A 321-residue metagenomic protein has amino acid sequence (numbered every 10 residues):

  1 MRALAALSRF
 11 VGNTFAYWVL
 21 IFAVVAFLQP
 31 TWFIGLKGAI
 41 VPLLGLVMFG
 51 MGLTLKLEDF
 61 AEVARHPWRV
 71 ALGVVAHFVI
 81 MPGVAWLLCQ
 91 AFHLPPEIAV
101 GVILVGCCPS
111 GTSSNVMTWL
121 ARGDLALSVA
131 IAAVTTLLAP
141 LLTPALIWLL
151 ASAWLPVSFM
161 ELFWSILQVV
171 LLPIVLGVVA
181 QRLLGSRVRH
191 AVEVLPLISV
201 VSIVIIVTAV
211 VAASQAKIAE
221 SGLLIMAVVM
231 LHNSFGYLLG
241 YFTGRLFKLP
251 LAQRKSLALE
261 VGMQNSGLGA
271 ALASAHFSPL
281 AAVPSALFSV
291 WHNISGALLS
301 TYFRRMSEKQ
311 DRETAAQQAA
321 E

Functional and structural regions predicted by a protein language model:
M1-E321: Alpha-helical transmembrane segments of multi-pass small-molecule/ion transporters
